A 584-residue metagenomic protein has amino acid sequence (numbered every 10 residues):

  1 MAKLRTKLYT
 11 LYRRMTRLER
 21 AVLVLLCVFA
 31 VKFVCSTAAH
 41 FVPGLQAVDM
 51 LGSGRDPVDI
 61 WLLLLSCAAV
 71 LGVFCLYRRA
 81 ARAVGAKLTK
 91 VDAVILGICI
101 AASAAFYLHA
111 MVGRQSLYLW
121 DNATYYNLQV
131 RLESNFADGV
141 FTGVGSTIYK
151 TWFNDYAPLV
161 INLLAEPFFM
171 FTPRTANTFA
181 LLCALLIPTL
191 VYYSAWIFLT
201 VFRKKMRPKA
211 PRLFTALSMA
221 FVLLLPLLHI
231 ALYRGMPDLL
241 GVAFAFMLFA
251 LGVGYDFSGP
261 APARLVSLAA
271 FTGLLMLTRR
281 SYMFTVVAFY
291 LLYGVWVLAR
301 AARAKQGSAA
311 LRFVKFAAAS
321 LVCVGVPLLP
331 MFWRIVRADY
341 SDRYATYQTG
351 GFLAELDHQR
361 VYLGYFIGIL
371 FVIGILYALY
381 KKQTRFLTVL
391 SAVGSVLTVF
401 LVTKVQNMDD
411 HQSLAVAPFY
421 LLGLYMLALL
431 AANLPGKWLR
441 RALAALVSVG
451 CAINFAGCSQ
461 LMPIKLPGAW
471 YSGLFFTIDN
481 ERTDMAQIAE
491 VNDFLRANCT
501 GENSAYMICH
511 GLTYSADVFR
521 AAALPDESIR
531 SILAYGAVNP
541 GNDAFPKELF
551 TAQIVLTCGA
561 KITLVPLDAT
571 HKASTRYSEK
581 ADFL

Functional and structural regions predicted by a protein language model:
M1-L108, R212-T215, R312-S320: Start-transfer (signal-anchor) and selected internal transmembrane alpha helices of multi-pass inner/ER membrane
R13, D92-G97, K209-A216, V266 (+4 more regions): Signature aromatic-anchored transmembrane alpha helix within multi-pass, membrane-resident enzymes that catalyze glycan
M111-A123, A137-V160, R174, L181-L182 (+1 more regions): Membrane-proximal lumenal/periplasmic loop motifs of glycosylation machinery
Y125, R131, L274-L277, V286-W296 (+3 more regions): Transmembrane-lumen/periplasm boundary regions of multi-pass, lipid-linked membrane glycan transferases
W152, Y156-V160, P167-Y193, A231 (+2 more regions): Loop-to-helix entry region of an early transmembrane alpha helix in multi-pass inner-membrane enzymes
T175-R207, M247, L251, L376-L379: Transmembrane-helix motifs of polytopic, lipid-linked glycan transferases
I230-L240, M408: Short acidic/glycine- and proline-prone juxtamembrane loop motifs at membrane-interface regions of multi-pass membrane
V449-L512: Membrane-embedded, lumen/periplasm-facing catalytic core of multi-pass transferases that use lipid-linked donors
